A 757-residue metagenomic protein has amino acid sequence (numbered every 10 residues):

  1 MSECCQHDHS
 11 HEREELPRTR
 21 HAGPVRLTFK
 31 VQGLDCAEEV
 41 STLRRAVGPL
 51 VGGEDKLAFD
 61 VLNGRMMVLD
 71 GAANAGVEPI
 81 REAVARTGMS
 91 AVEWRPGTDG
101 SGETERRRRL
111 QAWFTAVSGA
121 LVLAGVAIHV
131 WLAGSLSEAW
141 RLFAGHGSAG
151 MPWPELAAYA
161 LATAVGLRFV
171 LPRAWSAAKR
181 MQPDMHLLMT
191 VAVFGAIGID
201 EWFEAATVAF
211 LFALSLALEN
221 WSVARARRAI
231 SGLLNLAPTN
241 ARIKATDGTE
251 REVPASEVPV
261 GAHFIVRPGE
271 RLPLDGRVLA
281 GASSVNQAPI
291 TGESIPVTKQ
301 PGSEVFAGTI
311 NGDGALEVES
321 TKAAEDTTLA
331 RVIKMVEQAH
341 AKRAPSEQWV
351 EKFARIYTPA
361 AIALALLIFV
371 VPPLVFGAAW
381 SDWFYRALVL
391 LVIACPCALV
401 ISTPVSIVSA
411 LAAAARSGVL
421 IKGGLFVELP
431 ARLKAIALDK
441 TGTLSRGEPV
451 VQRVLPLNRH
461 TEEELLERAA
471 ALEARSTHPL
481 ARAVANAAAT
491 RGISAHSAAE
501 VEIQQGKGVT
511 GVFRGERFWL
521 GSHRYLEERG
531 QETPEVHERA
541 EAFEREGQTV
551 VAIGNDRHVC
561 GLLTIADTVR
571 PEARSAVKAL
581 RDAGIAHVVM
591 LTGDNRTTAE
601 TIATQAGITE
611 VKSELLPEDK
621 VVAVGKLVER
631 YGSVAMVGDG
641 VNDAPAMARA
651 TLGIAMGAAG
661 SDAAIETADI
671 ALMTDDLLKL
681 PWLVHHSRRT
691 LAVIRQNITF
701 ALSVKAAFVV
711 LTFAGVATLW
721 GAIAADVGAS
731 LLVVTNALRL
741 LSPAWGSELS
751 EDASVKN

Functional and structural regions predicted by a protein language model:
M1, G48, D247, G424-N642 (+3 more regions): Cytosolic catalytic headpiece
M1-M151, G232, D247-E252, A330 (+3 more regions): Flexible metal-binding regulatory segments at protein termini and peripheral loops
E54-D60, R65-L69, E78, G232-D326 (+2 more regions): Conserved cytosolic catalytic loops of P-type ATPases
P79-G102, Y159-K244, P259-F264, R271 (+4 more regions): Actuator/coupling domain of P-type ATPases
A112-L123, Q348-G377, R386, L390-P396 (+2 more regions): Bilayer-spanning, highly hydrophobic alpha-helical transmembrane segments
S135-M151, R173-A174, K179, V191-I199 (+7 more regions): Membrane-embedded alpha-helical bundles of multi-pass transporters
W175-P183, L218-S231, V405-G424, L738-A753: Juxtamembrane helix-loop transition segments at the membrane interface in multi-pass membrane proteins
H186-T190, A226-R227, T239-N240, I290 (+5 more regions): Conserved catalytic phosphorylation-site environment of P-type ATPases
